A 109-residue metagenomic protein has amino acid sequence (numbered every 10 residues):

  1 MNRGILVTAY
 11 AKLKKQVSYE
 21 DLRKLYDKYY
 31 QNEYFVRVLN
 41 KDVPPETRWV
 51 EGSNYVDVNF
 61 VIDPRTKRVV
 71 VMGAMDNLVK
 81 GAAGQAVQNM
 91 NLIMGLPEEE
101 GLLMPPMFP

Functional and structural regions predicted by a protein language model:
M1-V71: C-terminal substrate-binding/catalytic lobe of Rossmann-fold NAD(P)-dependent oxidoreductases
D57, I62-P109: NAD(P)-dependent Rossmann-like dehydrogenase/reductase catalytic/cofactor-binding core
